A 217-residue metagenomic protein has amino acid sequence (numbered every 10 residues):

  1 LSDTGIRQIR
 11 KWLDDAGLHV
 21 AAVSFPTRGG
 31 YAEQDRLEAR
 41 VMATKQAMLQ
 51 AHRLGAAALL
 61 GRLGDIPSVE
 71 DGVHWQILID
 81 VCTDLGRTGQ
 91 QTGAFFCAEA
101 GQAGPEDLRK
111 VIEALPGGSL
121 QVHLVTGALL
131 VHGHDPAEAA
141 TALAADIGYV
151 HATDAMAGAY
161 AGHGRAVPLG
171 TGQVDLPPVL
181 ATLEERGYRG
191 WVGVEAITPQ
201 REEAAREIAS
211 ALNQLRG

Functional and structural regions predicted by a protein language model:
L1, R36-E38, G164-G170: Short glycine-enriched, charge-decorated loop/helix-capping segments at active-site entrances that position
L1-R7: Aromatic- and glycine-enriched glycan-recognition loops and surfaces that form the carbohydrate-binding subsites
R7, D14, G55, P105-L124 (+1 more regions): Histidine-acidic metal/acid-base catalytic patches
W12-D15, G29-V122, V131: Active-site acidic/histidine proton-transfer and metal-coordination neighborhood in alpha/beta enzyme cores
L18, A94, Y188: Short phosphate-binding/catalytic loops that engage adenosine nucleotides
H19-Y31: N-terminal small/glycine-rich loop or linker at the start of catalytic domains across soluble metabolic enzymes
A22-S24, L60, C97, G148-H151 (+1 more regions): Conserved beta-strand positions in the central sheet of alpha/beta enzyme cores
P26, D65, M156-G158: Active-site/binding-pocket entry motifs
